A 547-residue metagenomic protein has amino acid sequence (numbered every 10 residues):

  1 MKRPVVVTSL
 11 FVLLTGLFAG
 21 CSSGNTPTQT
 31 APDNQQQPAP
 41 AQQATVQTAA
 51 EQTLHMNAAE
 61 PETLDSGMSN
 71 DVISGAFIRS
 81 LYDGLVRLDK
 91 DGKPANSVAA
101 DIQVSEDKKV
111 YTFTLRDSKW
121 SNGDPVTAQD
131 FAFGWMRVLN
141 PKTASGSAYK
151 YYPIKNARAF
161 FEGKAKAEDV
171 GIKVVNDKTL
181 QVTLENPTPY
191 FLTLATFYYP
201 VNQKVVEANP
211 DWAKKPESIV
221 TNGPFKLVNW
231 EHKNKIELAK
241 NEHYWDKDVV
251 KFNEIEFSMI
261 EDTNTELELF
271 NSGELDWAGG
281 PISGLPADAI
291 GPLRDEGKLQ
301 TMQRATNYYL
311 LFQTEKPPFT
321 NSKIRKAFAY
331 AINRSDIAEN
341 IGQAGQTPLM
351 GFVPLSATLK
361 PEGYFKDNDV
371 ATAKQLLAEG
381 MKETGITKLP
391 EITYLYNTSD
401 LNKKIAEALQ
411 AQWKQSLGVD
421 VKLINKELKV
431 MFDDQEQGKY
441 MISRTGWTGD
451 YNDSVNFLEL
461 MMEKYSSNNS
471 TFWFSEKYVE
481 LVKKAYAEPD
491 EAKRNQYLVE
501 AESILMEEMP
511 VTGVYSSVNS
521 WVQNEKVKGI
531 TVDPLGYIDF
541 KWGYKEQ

Functional and structural regions predicted by a protein language model:
N57-E106, V220, G536: N-terminal lobe/hinge region of extracytoplasmic solute-binding protein
A100-S147, Q181, P318: Aromatic- and charge-enriched surface segment that lines or borders ligand/interaction sites
Q103, D130, S147-K204: Surface-exposed binding/hinge segments that line and control ligand-binding clefts or catalytic entry sites
L184-V250, E254: Gly/Pro-rich hinge or "lid" segments in bacterial periplasmic/extracellular proteins
P210-A213, H243-D288: Ligand-site clamp/hinge motif
T347-G380, S399-K404: Structural transition elements
D420-M431, E459-N524, E546-Q547: Extracytoplasmic/peripheral linker and loop segments enriched in polar/acidic and small residues with frequent Thr/Pro
W521-Q547: Long beta-strand-rich cores associated with HINT superfamily self-processing modules
